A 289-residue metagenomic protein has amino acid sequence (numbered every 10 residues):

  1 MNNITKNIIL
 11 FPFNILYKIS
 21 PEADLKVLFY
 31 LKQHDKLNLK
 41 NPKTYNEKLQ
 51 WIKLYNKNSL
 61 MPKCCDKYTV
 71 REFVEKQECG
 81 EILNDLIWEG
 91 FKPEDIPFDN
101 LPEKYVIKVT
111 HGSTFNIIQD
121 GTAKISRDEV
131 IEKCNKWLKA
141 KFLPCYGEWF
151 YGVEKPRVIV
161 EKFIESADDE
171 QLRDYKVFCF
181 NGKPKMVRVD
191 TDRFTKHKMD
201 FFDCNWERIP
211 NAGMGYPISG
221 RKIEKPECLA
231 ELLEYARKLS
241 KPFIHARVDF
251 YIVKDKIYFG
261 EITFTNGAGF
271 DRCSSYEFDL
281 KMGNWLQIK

Functional and structural regions predicted by a protein language model:
M1-N56: Membrane-proximal basic amphipathic "stem/tether" segments
N41-A123, N135, A140-W149: A conserved helix-loop-beta module that forms one wall/lid of the active-site cleft in ATP-utilizing catalytic domains
R71, E94-P97, S113-I118, S126 (+5 more regions): Short catalytic/ligand-binding loop motif for oxyanion handling, primarily in non-cytosolic enzymes, centered on
G90, H111, K162-I164, C179-N181 (+1 more regions): Short, flexible loop/turn elements at secondary-structure junctions
L101, S126-G215: Phosphate-binding site of ATP-dependent enzymes
T110, I117, V187, D200-S219 (+4 more regions): C-terminal and inter-domain tail/linker signature
V153-R157, D200-I257: A long amphipathic alpha-helix within ATP-dependent nucleotide-binding catalytic cores
E234, I252-K289: C-terminal active-site "lid" helix and adjoining low-complexity regulatory extension at the edge of ATP-using catalytic
